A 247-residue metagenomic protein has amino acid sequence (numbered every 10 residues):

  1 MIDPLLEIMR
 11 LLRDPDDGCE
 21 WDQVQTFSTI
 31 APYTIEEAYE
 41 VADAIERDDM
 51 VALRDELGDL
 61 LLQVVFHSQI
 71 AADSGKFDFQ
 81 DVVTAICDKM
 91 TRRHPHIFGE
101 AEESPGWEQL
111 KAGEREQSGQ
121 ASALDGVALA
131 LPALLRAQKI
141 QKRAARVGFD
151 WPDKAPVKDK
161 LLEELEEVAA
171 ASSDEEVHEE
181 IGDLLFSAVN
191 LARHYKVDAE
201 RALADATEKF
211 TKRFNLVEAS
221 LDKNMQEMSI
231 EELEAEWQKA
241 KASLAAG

Functional and structural regions predicted by a protein language model:
M1-E56, L62-I181, L185-G247: Flexible "arm" and connector segments at domain edges
